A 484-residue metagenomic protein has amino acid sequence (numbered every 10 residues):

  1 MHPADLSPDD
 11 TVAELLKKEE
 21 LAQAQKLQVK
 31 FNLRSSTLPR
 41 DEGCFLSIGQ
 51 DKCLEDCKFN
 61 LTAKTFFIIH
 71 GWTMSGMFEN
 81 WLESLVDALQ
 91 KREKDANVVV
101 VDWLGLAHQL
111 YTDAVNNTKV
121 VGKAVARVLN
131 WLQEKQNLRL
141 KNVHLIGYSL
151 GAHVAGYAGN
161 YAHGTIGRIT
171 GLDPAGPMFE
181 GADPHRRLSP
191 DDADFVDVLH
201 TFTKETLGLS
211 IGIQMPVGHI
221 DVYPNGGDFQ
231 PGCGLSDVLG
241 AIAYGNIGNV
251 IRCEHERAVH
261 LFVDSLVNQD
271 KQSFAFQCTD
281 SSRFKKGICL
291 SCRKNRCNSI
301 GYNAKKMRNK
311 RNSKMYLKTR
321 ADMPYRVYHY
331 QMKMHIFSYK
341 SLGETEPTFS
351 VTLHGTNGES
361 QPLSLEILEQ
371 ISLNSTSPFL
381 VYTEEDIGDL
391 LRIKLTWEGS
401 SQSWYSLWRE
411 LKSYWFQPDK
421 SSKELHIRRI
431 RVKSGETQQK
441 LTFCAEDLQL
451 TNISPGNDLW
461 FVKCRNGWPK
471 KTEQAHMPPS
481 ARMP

Functional and structural regions predicted by a protein language model:
M1-V100, L106-N117, R127-L140, G164 (+4 more regions): Flexible, membrane-associating and regulatory peripheral segments of lipid-active enzymes
H70, L145-Y157: Glycine-rich nucleophile elbow surrounding the catalytic serine of serine-hydrolase chemistry
Y111-D113, A158, G181-P184: Short acidic, glycine/serine/threonine-rich loops at helix termini
A124-L129, V196: Short, well-ordered amphipathic alpha-helical segments that serve as non-catalytic structural scaffolds within diverse
N137-S149, I169: Alpha/beta-hydrolase fold nucleophile elbow
G167, D173-Q230: The feature captures the conserved acid-bearing segment of alpha/beta-hydrolase catalytic domains
